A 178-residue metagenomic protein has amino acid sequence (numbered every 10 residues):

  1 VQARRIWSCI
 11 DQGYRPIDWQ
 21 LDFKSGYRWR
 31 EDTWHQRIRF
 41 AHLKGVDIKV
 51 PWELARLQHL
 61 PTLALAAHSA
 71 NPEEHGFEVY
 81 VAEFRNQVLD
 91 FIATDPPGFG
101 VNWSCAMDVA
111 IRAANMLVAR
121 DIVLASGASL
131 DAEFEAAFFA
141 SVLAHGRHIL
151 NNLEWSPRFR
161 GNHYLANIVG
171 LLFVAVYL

Functional and structural regions predicted by a protein language model:
V1-H42, K49-E53: Extended, charge-enriched "interface" segments that sit outside catalytic cores
R30-D32, R37-A41, D47-L178: Aromatic-lined, polymer-binding surfaces characteristic of secreted/periplasmic polysaccharide-degrading enzymes
